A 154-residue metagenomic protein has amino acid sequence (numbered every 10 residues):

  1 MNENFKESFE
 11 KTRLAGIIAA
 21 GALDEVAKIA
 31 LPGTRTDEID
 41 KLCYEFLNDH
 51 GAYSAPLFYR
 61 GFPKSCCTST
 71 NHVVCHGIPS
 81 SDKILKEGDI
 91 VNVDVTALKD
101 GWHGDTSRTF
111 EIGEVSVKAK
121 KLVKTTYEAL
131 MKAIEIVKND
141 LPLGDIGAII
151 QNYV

Functional and structural regions predicted by a protein language model:
M1-V154: Active-site neighborhoods and metal-handling regions in enzymes and metal-associated proteins
